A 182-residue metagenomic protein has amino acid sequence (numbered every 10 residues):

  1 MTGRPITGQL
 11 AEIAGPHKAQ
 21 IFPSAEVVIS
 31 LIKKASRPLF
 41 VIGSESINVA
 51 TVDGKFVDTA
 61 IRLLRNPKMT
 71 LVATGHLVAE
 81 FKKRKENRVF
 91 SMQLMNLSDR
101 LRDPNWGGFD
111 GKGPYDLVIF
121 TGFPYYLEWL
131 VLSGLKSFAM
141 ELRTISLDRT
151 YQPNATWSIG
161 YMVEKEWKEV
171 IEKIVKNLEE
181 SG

Functional and structural regions predicted by a protein language model:
M1-R4, L31-K33, V78-R84, D103-F109: A broad, low-specificity signal for short, low-complexity segments enriched in glycine/proline and polar/charged
T2-E26, L94-L117, T121-L132, F138-G182: C-terminal functional extensions of proteins
A25-A35, I42-N96: Redox- and metal-dependent alpha/beta enzyme cores, enriched for Fe-S-associated oxidoreductases and cofactor-handling
S36-P38, D116-L117: Conserved acidic residues
R37, M69, K176-E180: Generic secondary-structure signature for well-ordered alpha-helical cores
F40, L71-A73, F120, S146: Structural beta-sheet core signal
V49-D53, E128-S133: Glycine/threonine-rich flexible loop motifs
